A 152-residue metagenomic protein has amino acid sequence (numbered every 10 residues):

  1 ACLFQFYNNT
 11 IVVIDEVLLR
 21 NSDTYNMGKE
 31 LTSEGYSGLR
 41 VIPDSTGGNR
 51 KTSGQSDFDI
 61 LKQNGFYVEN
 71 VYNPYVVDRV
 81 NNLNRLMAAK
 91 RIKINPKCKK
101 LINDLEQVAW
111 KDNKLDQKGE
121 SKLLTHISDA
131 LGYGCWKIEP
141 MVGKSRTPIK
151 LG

Functional and structural regions predicted by a protein language model:
A1-F6: Gly/Thr-rich phosphate-binding beta-strand-loop-beta motif of the actin/hexokinase/Hsp70
Y7-Q117, M141-V142, I149-K150: Mg2+-dependent endonuclease catalytic cores in nucleic-acid-processing enzymes, primarily RNase H-like
Q117-G152: Charge-patterned, long linear interaction tracts outside catalytic cores
